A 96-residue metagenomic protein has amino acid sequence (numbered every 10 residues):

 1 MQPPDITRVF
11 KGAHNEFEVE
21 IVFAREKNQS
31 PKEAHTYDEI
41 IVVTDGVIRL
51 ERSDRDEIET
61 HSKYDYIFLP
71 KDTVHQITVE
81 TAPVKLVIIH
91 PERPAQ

Functional and structural regions predicted by a protein language model:
M1-H14: N-terminal non-globular leader segments, chiefly Sec-dependent signal peptides
E16-E18, Y37, P83: A structure-centric signal for secondary-structure junctions around beta-strands
E18-H35: Conserved short histidine dyad/triad with adjacent acidic residue
V19-F23, I40, Y66-F68, I88: Conserved hydrophobic/aromatic beta-strand scaffold that supports enzyme active sites
H35-L50: Short, conserved beta-strand element in jelly-roll/cupin
E51-S53, T78: A generic structural motif
R55-K71: Short acidic-glycine-tyrosine-enriched beta hairpin
K71-Q96: Ligand-binding loop in jelly-roll beta-barrel domains
